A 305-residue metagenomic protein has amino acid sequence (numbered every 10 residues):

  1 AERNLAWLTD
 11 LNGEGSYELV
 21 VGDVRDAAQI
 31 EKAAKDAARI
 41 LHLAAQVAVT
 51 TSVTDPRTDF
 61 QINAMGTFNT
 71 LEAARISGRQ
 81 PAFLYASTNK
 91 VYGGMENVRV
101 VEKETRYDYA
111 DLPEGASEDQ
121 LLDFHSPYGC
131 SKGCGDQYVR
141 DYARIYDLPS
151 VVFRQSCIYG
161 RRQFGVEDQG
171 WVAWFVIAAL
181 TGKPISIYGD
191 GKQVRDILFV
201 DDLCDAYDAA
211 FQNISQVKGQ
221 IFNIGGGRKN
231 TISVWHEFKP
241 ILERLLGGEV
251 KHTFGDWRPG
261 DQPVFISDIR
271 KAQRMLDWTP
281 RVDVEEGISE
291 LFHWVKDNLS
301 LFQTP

Functional and structural regions predicted by a protein language model:
A1-I158, W278, S289-E290, N298 (+1 more regions): N-terminal Rossmann-like NAD(P)+-binding domain of SDR-like oxidoreductases, especially those catalyzing
N4-A6, G94-R99, Q163-E167, V234-E237 (+1 more regions): Short aromatic-enriched loop/helix-cap "lid" or pocket-rim segments at secondary-structure transitions that line
N4-W7, G15, A48, W171 (+3 more regions): Activation loop
G22, C157, I177-P305: C-terminal substrate-binding subdomain of Rossmann-fold SDR/epimerase-dehydratase oxidoreductases
R25, T51, N69, K90 (+10 more regions): Short, flexible micro-motifs
Q29, R39, T58, M65 (+5 more regions): Residue-level recognition of oxygen-bearing side chains
Q46, T50-V53, Q169-A173, I266 (+1 more regions): Glycine-rich phosphate-binding loop at the start of an alpha helix
S52, L112-S126, S150-F164, W174-L198 (+1 more regions): A conserved pocket-lining segment of Rossmann-fold NAD(P)-dependent short-chain dehydrogenase/reductase
